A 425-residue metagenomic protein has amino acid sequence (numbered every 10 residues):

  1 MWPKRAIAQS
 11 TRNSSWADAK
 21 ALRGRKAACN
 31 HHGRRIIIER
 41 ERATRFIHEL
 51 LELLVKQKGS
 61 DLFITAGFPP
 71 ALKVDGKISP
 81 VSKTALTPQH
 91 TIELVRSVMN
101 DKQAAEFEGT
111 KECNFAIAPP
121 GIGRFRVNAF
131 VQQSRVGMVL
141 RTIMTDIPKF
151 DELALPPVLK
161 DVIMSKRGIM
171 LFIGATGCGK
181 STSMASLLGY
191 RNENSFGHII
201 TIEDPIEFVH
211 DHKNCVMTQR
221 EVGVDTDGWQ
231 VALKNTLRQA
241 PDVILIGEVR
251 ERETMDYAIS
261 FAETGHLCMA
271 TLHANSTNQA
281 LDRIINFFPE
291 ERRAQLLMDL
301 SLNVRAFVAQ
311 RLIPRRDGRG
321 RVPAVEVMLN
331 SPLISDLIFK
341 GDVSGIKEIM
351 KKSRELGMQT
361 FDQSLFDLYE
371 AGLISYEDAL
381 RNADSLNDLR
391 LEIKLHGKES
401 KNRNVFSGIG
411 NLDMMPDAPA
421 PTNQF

Functional and structural regions predicted by a protein language model:
M1, I7, I36-I38: Short hydrophobic transmembrane-like helices used for membrane targeting/insertion
S10, S14-S15: Serine residues within intrinsically disordered or low-complexity segments
G33-F425: Short, flexible helix-loop junctions that flank or precede catalytic/ligand sites
